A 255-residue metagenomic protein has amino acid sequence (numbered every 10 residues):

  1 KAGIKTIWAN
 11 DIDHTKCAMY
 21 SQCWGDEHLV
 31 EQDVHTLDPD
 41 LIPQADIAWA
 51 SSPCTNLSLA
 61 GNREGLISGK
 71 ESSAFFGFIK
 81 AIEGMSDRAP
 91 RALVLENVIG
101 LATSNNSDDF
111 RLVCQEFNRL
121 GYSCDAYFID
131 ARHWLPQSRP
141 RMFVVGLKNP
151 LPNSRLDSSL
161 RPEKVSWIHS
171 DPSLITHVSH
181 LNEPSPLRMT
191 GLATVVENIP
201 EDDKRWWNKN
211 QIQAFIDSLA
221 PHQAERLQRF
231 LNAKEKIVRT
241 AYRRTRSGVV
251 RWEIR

Functional and structural regions predicted by a protein language model:
K1-I4, C23: A short, Lys/Arg-enriched amphipathic alpha-helix followed by its capping loop at the start of a domain
T6-I7, C124: Hydrophobic anchor at the start of a short beta-strand that flanks the dinucleotide cofactor-binding loop
N10-D13, E96-N97: Conserved acidic E/D residue at the C-terminus of a beta-strand in Rossmann-like folds
D13, V30-T36, F128-D130: Conserved acidic residues
H14-A18: Short alpha-helix immediately C-terminal to the canonical SAM-binding loop
S21-P53: Short, structured active-site "lid" loops
L37-I47, T55-R255: Class I S-adenosyl-L-methionine
